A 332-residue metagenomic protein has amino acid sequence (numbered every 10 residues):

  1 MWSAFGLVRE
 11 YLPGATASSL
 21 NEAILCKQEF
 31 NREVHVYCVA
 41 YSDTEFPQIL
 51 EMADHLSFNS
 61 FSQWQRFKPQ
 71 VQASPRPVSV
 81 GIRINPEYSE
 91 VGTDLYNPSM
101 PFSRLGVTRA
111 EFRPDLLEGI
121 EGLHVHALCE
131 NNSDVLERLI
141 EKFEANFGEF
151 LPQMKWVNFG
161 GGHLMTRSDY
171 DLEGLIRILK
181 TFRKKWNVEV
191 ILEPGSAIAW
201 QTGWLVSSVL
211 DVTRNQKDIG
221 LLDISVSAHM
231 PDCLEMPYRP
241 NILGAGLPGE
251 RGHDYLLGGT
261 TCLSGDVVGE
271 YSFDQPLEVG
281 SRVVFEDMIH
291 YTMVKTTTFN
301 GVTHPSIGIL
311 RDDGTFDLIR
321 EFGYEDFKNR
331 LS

Functional and structural regions predicted by a protein language model:
M1-W156, Y170, I178: Active-site-proximal beta-alpha core segment in soluble small-molecule metabolic enzymes
G6, N132-R138, T166-L175, Q201-D211 (+1 more regions): Short glycine/threonine-rich loop-to-helix capping motif typified by GTGT followed within a few residues by an Asp-Pro
Y88-E90, C129, M165, I198 (+1 more regions): Feature marks short, surface-exposed loop/turn motifs that line or immediately flank catalytic pockets and channel
H126-L128, V157-T166, P194-A197: Glycine-rich beta-strand-to-loop/alpha-helix junction loops that act as flexible
I178, L192-S332: Charged (often Lys/Glu-rich) extended helix/loop segments that serve as interaction or gating elements
I178-K185: Structural alpha-helical segments in enzyme catalytic/regulatory domains
